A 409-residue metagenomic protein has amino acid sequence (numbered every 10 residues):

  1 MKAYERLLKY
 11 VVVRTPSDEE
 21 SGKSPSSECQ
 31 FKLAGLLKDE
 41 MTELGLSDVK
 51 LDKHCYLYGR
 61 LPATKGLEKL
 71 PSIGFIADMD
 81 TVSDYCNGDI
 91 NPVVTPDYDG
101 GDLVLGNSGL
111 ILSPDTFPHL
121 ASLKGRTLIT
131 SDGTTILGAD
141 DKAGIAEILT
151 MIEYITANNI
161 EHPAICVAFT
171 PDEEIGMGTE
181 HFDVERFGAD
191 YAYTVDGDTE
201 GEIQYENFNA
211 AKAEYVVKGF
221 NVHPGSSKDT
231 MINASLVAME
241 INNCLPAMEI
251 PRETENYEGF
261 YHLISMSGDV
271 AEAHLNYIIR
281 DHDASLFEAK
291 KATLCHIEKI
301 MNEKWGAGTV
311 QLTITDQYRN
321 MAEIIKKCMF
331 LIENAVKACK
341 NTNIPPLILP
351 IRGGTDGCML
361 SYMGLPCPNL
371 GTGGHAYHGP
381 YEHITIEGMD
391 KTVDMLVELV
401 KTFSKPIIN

Functional and structural regions predicted by a protein language model:
K2-E28, I129-T130, Y318, H378-G379: N-terminal capping segment at the start of a domain
G22-L70, G74-I76, D80, N91: A non-catalytic alpha/beta surface segment that caps or lines the substrate-entry region of metallo-dependent hydrolase
D39, E68-K69, H223, A284-A289: Short, conserved charged micro-motifs
L67-A164, A189: Active-site metal-coordination/substrate-binding segment of hydrolases, especially metallo-dependent peptidases
L120-T135, K218-V222, T342, G374-H378: Glycine/charged-rich beta-loop-alpha catalytic/anionic-binding loops adjacent to active sites
A121-F208, M248-I264, G268, L275-H282 (+2 more regions): Acidic/histidine-rich catalytic neighborhood of metal-dependent amide-processing enzymes
T194-S227, M231-V237: Phosphate/diphosphate-binding glycine-rich loops and adjacent basic-rich segments that engage nucleotide
S235-N409: Metal-dependent amide/peptide-bond hydrolase catalytic core, centered on the "pita-bread" metallohydrolase fold
